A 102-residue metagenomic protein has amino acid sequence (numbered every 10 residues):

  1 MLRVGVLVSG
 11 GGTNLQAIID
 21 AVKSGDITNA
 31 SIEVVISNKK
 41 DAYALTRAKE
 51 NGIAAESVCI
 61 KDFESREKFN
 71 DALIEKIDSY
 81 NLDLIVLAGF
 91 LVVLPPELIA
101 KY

Functional and structural regions predicted by a protein language model:
M1-Y102: One-carbon transfer enzymes
